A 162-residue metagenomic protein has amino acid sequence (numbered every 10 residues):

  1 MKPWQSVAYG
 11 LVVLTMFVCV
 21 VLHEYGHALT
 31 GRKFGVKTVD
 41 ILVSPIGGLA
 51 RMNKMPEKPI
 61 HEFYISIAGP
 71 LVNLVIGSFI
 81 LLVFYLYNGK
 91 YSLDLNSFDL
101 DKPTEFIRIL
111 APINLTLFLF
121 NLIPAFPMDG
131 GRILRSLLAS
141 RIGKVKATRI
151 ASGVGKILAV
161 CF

Functional and structural regions predicted by a protein language model:
M1-F162: Hydrophobic transmembrane alpha-helices and their immediate loop junctions in multi-pass integral membrane proteins
